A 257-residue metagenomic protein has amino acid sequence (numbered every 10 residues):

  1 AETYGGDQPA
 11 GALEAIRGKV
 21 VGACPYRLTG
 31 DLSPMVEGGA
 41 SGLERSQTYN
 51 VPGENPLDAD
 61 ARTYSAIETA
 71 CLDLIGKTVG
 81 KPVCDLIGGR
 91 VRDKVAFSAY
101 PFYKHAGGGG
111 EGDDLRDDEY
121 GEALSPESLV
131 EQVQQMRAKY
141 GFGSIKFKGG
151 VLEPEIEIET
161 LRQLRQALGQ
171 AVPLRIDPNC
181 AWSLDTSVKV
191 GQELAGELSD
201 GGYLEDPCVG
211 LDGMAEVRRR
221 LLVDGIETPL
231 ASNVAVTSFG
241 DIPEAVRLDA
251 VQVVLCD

Functional and structural regions predicted by a protein language model:
A1-T78: Metal- or metallocofactor-binding catalytic centers and their adjacent structured scaffolds across diverse enzyme
E2-D7, Y64, Y100-A106, D257: Glycine-rich phosphate/pyrophosphate-binding beta-alpha loops
S65, D93, Y140, S199 (+1 more regions): Structured loop/turn residues at beta-strand edges in well-structured enzyme cores
T69-G110: Glycine-rich, aromatic-flanked loop segments that form ligand/cofactor-binding clefts across common enzyme folds
V95-E131, G149-V151, D177-S183, A231-A235: Active-site mouth loops of central-metabolism enzymes
E131-I145: Catalytic domains of carbohydrate-active enzymes, especially glycoside hydrolases
F147-D257: Catalytic core of soluble alpha/beta enzymes
